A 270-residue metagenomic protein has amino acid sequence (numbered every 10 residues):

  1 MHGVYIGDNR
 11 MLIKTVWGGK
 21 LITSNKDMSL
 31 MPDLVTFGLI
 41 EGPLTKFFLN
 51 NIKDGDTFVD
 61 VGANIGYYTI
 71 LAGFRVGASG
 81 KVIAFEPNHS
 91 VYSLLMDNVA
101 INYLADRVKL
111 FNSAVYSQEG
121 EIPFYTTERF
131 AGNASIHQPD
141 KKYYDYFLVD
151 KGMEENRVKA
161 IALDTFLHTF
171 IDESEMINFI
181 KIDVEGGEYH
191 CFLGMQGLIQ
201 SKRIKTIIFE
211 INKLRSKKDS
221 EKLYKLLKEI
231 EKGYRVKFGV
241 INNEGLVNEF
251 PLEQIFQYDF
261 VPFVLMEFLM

Functional and structural regions predicted by a protein language model:
M1-M270: Phosphate/nucleotide-binding beta-alpha loop and adjacent structural elements of enzyme active sites
